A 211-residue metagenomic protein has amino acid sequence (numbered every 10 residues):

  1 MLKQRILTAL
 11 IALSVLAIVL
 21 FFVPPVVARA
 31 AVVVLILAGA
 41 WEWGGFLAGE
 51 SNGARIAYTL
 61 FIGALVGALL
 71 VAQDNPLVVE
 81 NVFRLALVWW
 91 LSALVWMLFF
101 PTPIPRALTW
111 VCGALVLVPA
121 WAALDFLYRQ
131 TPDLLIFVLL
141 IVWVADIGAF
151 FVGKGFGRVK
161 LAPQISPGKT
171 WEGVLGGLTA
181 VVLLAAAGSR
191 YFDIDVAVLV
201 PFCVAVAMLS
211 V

Functional and structural regions predicted by a protein language model:
L2-V206: Membrane-embedded alpha-helical bundles of polytopic integral membrane proteins
S210-V211: Functionally important transmembrane alpha-helices
